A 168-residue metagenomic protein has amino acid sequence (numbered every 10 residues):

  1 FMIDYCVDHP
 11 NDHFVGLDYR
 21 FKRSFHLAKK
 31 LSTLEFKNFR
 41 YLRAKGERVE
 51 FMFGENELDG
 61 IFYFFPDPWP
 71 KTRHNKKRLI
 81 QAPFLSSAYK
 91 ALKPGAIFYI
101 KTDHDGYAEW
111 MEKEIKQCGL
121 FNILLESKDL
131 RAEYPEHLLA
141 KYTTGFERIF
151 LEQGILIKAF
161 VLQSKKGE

Functional and structural regions predicted by a protein language model:
F1-N11: Conserved SAM-binding loop of SAM-dependent methyltransferases across substrates and taxa, primarily the Class I
R20: Conserved SAM/SAH-binding beta-strand->alpha-helix loop
A28-Y63: S-adenosyl-L-methionine
L58-L79: A short SAM/SAH-binding and catalytic strip from SAM-dependent methyltransferases
P66, P94, K101-D105: Short strand-turn motif at the edge of the Rossmann-like AdoMet-binding core
R73-H74, I100-C118: Conserved class I S-adenosyl-L-methionine
R78-I97: A short glycine-rich, Lys/Arg-flanked "PGG" loop and its adjoining helix->strand segment in the class I
K113-E168: Class I S-adenosyl-L-methionine
